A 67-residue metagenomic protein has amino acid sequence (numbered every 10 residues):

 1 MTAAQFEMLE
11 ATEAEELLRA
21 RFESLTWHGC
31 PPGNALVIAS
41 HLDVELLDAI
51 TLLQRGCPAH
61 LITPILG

Functional and structural regions predicted by a protein language model:
M1-G67: General marker for long, soluble alpha-helical cores
